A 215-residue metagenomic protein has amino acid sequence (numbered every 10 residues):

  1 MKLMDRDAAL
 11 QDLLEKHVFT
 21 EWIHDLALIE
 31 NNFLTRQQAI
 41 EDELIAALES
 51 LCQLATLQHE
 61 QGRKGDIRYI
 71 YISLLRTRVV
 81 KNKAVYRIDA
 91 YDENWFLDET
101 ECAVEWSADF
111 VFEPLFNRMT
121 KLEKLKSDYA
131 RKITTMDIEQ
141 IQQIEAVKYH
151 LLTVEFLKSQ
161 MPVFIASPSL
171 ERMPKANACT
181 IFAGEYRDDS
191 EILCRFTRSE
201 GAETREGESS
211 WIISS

Functional and structural regions predicted by a protein language model:
M1-A39, A108-L122: Short, amphipathic alpha-helical segments
M1-E21, I144-S215: Acidic, proline/glycine-rich low-complexity IDRs
H17-I67: Short N-terminal edge-element motif at the start of the domain
N32, R36-E43, I141, E145-T153: Conserved aromatic-histidine-acidic binding/catalytic patches
L44, I72, I88, L157 (+1 more regions): Generic structural hydrophobic/aromatic packing signal, biased to beta-strands
L54-L57, T77-K81, V163: Amphipathic alpha-helical interaction surfaces
Q61-M119: Aromatic- and glycine-enriched beta-alpha-beta binding-site module
C102-I144: Low-complexity, serine/threonine/proline-enriched polar segments
